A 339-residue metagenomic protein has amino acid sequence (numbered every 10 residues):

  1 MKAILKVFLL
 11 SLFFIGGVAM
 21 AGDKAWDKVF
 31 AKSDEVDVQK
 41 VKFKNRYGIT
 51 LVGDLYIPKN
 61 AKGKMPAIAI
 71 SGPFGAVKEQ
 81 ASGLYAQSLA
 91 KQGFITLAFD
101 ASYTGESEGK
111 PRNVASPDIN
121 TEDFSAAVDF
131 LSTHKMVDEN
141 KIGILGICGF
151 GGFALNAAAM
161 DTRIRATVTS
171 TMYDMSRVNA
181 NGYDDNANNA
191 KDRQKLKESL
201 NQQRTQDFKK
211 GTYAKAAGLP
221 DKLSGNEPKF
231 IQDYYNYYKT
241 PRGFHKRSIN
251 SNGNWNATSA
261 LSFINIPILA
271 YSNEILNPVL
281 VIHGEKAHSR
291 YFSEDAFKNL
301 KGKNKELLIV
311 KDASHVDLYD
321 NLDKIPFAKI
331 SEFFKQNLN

Functional and structural regions predicted by a protein language model:
D23-G63: N-terminal cap/lid segment of alpha/beta-hydrolase-fold proteins
K64-P73: Short beta-strand element of the alpha/beta-hydrolase
G75-Q87, A101: The serine-hydrolase catalytic nucleophile loop
S88-E108: Conserved alpha/beta-hydrolase
V114-K135: Alpha/beta-hydrolase active-site loop
N156-K239: Alpha/beta-hydrolase-fold enzymes
I275, V281-H283: Short beta-strand/loop motif that positions the catalytic acidic residue of the alpha/beta-hydrolase fold
A313-D323: Catalytic histidine-centered segment of alpha/beta-hydrolase-like enzymes
